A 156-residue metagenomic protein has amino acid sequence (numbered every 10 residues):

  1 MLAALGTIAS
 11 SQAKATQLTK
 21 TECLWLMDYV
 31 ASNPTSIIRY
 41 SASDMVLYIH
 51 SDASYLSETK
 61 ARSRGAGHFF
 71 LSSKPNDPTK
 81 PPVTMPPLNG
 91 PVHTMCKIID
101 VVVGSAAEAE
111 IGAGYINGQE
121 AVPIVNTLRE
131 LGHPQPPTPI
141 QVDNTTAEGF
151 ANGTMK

Functional and structural regions predicted by a protein language model:
M1, A53-R62, G67, T145-G149: Short acidic, Gly/Ser-rich segments with clustered Asp/Glu that frequently serve as metal-coordination loops in enzyme
M1-P34: C-terminal reverse transcriptase regions that engage the nucleic-acid substrate
A4-T7, R39, P137-Q141: Beta-strand segments within the central parallel beta-sheet cores of soluble alpha/beta enzyme folds
G6-T7, R62-S63, P82, A151-K156: Short coil/turn segments at secondary-structure boundaries
T35-S43, R129-H133: A short acidic-Thr-Gly-centered motif at the start of a beta-strand
Y40, M45-K60, V142: Two-metal-ion RNase H-like nuclease active-site motif
K74-G112: A short, polar/acidic, helix/strand-boundary loop motif
I98-A107, G114-K156: RNase H catalytic domain
